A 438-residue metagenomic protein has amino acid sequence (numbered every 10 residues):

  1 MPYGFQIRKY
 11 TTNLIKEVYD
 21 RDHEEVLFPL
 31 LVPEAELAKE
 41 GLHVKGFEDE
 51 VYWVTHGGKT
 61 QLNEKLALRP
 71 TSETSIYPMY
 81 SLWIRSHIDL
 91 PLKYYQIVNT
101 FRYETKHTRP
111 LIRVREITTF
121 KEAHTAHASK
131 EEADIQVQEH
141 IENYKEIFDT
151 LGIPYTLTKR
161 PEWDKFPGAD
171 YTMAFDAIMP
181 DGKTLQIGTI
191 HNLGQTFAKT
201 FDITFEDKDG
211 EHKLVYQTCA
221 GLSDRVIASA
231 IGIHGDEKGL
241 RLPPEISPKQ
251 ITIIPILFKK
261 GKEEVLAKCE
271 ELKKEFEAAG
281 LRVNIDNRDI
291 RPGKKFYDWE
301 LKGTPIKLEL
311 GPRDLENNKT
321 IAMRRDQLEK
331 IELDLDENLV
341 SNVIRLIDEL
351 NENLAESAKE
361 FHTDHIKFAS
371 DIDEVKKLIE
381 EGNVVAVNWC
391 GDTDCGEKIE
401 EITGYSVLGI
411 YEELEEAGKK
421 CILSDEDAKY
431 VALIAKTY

Functional and structural regions predicted by a protein language model:
M1-Y438: NTP/phosphate- and nucleic-acid-binding module
